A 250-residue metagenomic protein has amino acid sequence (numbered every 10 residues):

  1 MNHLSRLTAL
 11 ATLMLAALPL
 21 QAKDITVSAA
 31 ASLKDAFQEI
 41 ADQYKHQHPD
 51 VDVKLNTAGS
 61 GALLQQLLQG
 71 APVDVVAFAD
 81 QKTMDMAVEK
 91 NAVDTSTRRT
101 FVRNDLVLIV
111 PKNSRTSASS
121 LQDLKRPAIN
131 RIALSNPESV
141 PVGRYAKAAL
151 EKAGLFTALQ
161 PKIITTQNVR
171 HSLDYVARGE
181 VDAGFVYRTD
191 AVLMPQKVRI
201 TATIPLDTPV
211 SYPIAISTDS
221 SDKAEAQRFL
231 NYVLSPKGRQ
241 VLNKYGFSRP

Functional and structural regions predicted by a protein language model:
M1-A11: Bacterial N-terminal signal peptides that target proteins for export
T12-Q21: Hydrophobic h-region of N-terminal signal peptides that target proteins for export in Gram-negative bacteria
A22-H48, D52-G61, Q65-A71, F78-D94 (+1 more regions): Exported/periplasmic ABC-transporter solute-binding proteins
